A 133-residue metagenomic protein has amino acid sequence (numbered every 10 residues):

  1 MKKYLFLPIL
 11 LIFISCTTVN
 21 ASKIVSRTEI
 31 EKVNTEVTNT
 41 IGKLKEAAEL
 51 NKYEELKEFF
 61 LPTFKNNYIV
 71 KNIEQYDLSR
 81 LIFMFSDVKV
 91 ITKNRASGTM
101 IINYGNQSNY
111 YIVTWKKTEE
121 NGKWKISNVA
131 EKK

Functional and structural regions predicted by a protein language model:
Y4-F13: Sec-dependent N-terminal signal peptides
P8, A48, A96-G98: Small side chains
C16-E49, E58: Short, low-complexity N-terminal intrinsically disordered segments enriched in polar/charged residues
E46-E49, Y53-I69: Short, solvent-exposed secondary-structure junction/capping segments
N72-E119, A130-K133: Surface-exposed, charged secondary-structure patches
G122: Residue-level signal for beta-strand positions within conserved beta-sheet cores that form or flank
K125-N128: Trp- and S/T/G-rich repeat-edge/linker motifs of beta-rich repeat architectures
